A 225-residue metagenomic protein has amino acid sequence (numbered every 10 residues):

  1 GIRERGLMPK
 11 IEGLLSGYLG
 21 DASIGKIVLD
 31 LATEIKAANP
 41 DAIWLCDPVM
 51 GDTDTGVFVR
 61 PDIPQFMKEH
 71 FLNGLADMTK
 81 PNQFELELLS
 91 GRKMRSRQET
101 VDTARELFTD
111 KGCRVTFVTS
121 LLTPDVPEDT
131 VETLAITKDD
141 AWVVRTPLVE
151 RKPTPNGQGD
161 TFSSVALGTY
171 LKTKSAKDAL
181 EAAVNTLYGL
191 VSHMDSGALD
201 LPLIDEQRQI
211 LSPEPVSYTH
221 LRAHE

Functional and structural regions predicted by a protein language model:
G1-I27, L31-A32: Glycine-rich nucleotide/cofactor/substrate-binding loop typically near the N-terminus or early in the first domain
A32, I43, P48, T53-D54 (+1 more regions): Glycine/small-residue-rich loop that forms an oxyanion/phosphate-binding "nest" at active or ligand-binding sites
I35-I43, G112-R114: A short helix->loop->beta-strand "cap" motif at the edges of active sites that frequently abuts
F58-V143, R151: Conserved phosphate/ATP/ADP-binding segment of small-molecule kinases
L88, K152-A176: Short, small-residue alpha-helix embedded
T103-R105, A176-L190: Short, well-structured alpha-helical segments that form the helix of a local strand-helix-strand
G112-C113, T186-A198: Short arginine-rich
T219-E225: Conserved small/polar residues in nucleotide/adenosyl-binding loops
